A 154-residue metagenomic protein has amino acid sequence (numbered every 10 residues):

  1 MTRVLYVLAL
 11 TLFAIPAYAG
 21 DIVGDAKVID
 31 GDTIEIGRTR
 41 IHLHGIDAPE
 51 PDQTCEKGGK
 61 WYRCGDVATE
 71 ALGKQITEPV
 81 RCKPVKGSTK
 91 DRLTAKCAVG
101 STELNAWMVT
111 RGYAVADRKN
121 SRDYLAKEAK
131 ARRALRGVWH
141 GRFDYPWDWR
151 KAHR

Functional and structural regions predicted by a protein language model:
T2-Y6, F13-R154: Small beta-barrel nucleic-acid-binding modules, primarily SNase/OB-fold domains and secondarily Tudor-like barrels
